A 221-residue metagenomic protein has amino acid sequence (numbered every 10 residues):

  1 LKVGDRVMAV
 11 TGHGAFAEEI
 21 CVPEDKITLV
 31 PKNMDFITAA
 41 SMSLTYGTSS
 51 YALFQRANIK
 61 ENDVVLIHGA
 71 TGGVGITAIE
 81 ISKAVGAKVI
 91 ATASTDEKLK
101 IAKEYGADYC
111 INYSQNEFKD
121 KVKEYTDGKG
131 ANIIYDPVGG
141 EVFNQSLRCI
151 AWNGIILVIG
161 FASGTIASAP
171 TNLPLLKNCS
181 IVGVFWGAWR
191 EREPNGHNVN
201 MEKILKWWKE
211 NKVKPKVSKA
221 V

Functional and structural regions predicted by a protein language model:
L1-G12: A glycine-/small-residue-rich N-terminal strand-loop-strand element that serves as the cofactor-binding glycine loop
K2, K32-I37, N58-V64, G128-K129: Short helix-loop-beta connector
R6, V64, K88, G154-I155 (+1 more regions): Short glycine-centered segments of the SAM/dcSAM-binding site in methyltransferase folds
T11-E24: A structural motif shared across PLP-dependent enzymes of the aminotransferase-like
A40-M42, Y46-N116: Mid-domain Rossmann-like dinucleotide-binding core that forms the NAD(H)/NADP(H) cofactor-binding site
G69-A70, V138, F161: NAD(P)H cofactor-binding loop motif with strongest signal on the N-terminal glycine-rich segment
E117-G128: Short amphipathic alpha-helix with an adjacent loop that forms part of the alpha/beta core around
E141-V213: Glycine-rich phosphate-binding loop and adjacent beta-alpha segment of Rossmann(oid) nucleotide-cofactor-binding
